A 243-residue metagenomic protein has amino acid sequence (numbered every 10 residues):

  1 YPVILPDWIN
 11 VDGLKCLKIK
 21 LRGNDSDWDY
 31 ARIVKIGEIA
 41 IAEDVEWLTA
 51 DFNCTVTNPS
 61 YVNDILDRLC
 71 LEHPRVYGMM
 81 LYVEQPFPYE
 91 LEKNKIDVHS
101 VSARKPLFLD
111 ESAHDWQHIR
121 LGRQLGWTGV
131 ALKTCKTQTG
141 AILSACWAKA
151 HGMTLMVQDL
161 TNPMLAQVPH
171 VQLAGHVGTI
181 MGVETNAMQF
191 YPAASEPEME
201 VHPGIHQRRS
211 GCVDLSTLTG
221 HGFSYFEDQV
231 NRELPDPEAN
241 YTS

Functional and structural regions predicted by a protein language model:
Y1-D7: Short, charged beta->alpha transition segments
N10, I19-T161, L165-Q167: Catalytic core of soluble alpha/beta enzymes
T161-S243: Flexible C-terminal active-site loop/helix
